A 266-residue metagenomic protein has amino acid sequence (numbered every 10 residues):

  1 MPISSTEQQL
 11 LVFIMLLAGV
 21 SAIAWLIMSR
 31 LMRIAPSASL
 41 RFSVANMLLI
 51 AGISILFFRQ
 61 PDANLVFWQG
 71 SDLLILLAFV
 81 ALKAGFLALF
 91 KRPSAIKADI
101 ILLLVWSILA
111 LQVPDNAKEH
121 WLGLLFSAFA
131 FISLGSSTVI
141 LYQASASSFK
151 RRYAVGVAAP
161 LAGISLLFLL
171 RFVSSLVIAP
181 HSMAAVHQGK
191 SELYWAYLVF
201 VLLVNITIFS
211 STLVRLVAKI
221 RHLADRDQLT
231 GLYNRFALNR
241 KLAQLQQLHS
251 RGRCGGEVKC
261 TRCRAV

Functional and structural regions predicted by a protein language model:
M1-V20: Hydrophobic transmembrane alpha-helical segments in integral membrane proteins
G19-S39, A51-A184, S191, T207 (+1 more regions): Juxtamembrane segments at transmembrane-helix boundaries in multi-pass signal-transduction membrane proteins
H187-Y197: Short aromatic-rich membrane-water interface segments that cap or initiate transmembrane helices in multi-pass membrane
W195-I208: Hydrophobic alpha-helical transmembrane segments
R221-A243, V258-V266: Conserved nucleotide-binding and Mg2+-coordinating catalytic segments in signaling enzymes
C254: Cell-envelope/extracellular polymer assembly enzymes that use nucleotide-activated donors
